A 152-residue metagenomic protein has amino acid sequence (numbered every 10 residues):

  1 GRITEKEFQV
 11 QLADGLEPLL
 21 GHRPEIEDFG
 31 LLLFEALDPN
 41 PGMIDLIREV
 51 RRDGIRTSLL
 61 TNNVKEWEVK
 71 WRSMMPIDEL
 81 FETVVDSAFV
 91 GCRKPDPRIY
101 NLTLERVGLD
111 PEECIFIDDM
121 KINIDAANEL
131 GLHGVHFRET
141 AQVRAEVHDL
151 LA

Functional and structural regions predicted by a protein language model:
R2-I3, G54-I55, F89, G108: Residue-level recognition of short, well-ordered coil/turn positions that link secondary-structure elements
R2-V10: Alpha-helical substrate-recognition element adjacent to the catalytic core
K6, L19-S58, V69, P97 (+1 more regions): Short, acidic loop-to-helix structural element flanking the phosphoryl-transfer center in phosphate-processing enzymes
Q11, G15, L32, A36 (+2 more regions): Residues that form generic nucleotide/phosphate-binding pockets
Q11-F29, F81-V84: Short, basic/glycine-rich phosphate-binding loops at helix/coil junctions that contact nucleotide phosphates
D14, P18, E49-D53, L109 (+1 more regions): Secondary-structure boundary motif
V64-K65, V69-A152: Asp-based, Mg2+/Mn2+-dependent phosphohydrolase catalytic module
